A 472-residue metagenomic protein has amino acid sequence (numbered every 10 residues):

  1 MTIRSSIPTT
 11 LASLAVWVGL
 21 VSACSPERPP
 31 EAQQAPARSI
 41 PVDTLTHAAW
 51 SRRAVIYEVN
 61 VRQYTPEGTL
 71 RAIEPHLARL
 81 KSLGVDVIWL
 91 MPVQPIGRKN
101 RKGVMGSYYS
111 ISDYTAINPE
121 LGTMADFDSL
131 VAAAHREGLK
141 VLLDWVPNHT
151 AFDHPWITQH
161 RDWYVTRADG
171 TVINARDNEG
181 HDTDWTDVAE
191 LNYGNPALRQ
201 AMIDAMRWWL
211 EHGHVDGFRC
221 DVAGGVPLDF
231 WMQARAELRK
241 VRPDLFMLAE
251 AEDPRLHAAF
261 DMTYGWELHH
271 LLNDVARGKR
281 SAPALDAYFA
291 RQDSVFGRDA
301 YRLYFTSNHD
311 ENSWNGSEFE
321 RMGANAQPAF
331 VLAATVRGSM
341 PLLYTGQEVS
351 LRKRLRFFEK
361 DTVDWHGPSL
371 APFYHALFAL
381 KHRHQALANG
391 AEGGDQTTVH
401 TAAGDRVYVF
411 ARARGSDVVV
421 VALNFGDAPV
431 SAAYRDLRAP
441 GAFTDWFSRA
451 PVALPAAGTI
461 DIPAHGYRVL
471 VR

Functional and structural regions predicted by a protein language model:
T2-L14: Bacterial N-terminal signal peptides that target proteins for export
L20-A23: C-terminal motif of bacterial Sec signal peptides marking the signal peptidase cleavage site
S25-E27: Bacterial signal peptide processing site
Q33-I40, E211, D221-F305, L332 (+7 more regions): Active-site-proximal helices and loops of the catalytic beta/alpha 8
A37-V55, R62-D86, P92-G213, W231-K240: Substrate-binding/active-site clefts of carbohydrate-active enzymes
R298-R321: Active-site clefts of carbohydrate-active enzymes
A422-G426: Asparagine-centered strand-capping/turn motif at beta-strand->loop junctions
P455-R472: C-terminal beta-strand-rich structural cap/linker in extracellular carbohydrate-active enzymes
